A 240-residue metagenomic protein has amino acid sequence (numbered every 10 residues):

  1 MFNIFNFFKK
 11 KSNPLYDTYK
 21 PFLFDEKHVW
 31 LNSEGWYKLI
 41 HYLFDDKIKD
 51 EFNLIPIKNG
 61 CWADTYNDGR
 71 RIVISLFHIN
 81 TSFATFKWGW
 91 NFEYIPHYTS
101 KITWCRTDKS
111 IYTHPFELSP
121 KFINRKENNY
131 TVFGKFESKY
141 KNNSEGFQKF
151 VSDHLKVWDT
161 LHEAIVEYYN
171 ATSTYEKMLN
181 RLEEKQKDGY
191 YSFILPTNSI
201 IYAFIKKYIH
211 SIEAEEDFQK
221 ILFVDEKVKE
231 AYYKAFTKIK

Functional and structural regions predicted by a protein language model:
F2-Y37, P56, A63-K240: Intrinsically disordered, low-complexity regulatory regions enriched in serine/threonine/proline and acidic residues
S33-I57: Amphipathic alpha-helical segments
